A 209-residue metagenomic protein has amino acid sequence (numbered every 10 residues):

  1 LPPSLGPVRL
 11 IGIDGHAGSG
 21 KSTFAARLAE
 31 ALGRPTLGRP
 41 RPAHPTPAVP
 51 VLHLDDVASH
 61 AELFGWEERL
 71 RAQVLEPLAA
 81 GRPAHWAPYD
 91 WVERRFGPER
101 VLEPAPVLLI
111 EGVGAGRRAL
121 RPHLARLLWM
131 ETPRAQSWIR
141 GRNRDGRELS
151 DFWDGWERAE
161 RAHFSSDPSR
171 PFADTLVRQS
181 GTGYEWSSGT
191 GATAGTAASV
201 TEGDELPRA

Functional and structural regions predicted by a protein language model:
L1-L10, L37-P42: Extreme N-terminal, non-catalytic leader segments that precede Walker-type/kinase nucleotide-binding cores
L1-L5, P122, R126, S165-A209: NTP-dependent small-molecule kinase module
H16: P-loop (Walker A) phosphate-binding loop of NTP-binding proteins
K21: Conserved lysine of the Walker
F24: Hydrophobic positions on the alpha1 helix immediately C-terminal to the Walker A/P-loop
P50-I110: Conserved nucleotide-sensing/catalytic segment adjacent to the nucleotide-binding pocket in NTP-handling enzymes
P98-R144: ATP-dependent NMP and nucleoside kinases share a basic, alpha-helical "lid"
R126-D167, T196-T201: A glycine- and Lys/Arg-enriched "phosphate-lid" helix/loop adjacent to the NTP-binding pocket of small-molecule kinases
